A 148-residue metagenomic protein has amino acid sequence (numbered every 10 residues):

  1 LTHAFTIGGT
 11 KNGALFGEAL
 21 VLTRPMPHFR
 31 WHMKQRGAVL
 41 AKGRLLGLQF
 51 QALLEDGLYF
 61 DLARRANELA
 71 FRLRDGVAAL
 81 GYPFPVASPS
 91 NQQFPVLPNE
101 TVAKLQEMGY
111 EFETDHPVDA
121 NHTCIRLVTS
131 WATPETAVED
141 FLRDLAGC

Functional and structural regions predicted by a protein language model:
L1-Q92, L97: Active-site C-terminal subdomain of aminotransferase-like
F71, A78-A146: Conserved C-terminal alpha-helix-loop-beta "cap" of PLP-dependent enzymes that closes/shapes the active-site mouth
